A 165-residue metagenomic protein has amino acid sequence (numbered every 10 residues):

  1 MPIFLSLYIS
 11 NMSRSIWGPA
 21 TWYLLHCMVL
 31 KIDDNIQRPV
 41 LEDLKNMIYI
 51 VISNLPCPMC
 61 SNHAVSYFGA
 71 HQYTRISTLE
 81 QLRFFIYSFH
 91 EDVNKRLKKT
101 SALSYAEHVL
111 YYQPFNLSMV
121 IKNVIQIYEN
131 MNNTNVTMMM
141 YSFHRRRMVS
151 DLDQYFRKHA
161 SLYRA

Functional and structural regions predicted by a protein language model:
M1-A165: Aromatic-rich, lipid-facing transmembrane alpha helices and their immediate juxtamembrane interface loops in integral
